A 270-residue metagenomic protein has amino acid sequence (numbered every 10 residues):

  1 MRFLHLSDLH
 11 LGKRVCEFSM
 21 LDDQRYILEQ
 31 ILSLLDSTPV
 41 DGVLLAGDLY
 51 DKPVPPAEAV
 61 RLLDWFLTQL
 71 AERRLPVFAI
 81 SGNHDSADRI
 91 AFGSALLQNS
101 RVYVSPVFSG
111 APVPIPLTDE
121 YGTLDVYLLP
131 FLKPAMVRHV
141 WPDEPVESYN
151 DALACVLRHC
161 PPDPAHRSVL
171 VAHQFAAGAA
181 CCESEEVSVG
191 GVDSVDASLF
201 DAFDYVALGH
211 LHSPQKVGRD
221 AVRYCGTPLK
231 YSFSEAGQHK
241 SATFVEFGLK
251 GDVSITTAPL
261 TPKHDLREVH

Functional and structural regions predicted by a protein language model:
M1-T68, E72, L170: N-terminal active-site segment of His-dependent metallophosphoesterases
L4, L44, F78, S105 (+5 more regions): Hydrophobic/aromatic beta-strand patches that form the interior of the parallel beta-sheet core in alpha/beta enzyme
D8, L28, V43, D48 (+7 more regions): Divalent metal-coordination and catalytic microenvironments
V40, L75, V102: Short phosphate-binding/catalytic loops that engage adenosine nucleotides
P55, H84-G218: His/Asp/Glu-rich metal-coordinating catalytic cores of metallo-dependent phosphodiesterases/hydrolases acting on
L62-R74, V192-F203: Catalytic-core regions built around general acid/base machinery
E72-V77, H166: A short helix->loop->beta-strand "cap" motif at the edges of active sites that frequently abuts
P112-L124, L129, Y224-H270: Binuclear metal-dependent phosphoesterase catalytic core
